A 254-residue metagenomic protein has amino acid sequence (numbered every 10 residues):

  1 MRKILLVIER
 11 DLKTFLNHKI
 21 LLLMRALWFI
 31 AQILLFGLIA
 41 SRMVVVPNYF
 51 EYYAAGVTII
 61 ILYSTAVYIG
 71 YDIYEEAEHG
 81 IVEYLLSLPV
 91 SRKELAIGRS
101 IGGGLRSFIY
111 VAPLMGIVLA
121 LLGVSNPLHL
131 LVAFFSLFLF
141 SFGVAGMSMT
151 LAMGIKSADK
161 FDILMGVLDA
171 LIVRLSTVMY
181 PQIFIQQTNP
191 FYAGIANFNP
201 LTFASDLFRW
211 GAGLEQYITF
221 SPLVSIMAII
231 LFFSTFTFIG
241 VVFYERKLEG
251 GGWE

Functional and structural regions predicted by a protein language model:
M1-L16, F208: A short amphipathic helical element positioned immediately N-terminal to and/or at the very start of a transmembrane
R10-H79, P127-L130, I163, L214-E254: Transmembrane helix-boundary elements of multi-pass transport/secretion proteins, especially ABC-type permease modules
T14, T177-S234: Membrane-interfacial helix-loop-helix junctions in multi-pass membrane proteins
Q32-A40, I60, S64, Y110 (+5 more regions): Structural signal for membrane-spanning alpha-helices in multi-pass inner-membrane proteins, emphasizing helix cores
G37, S41-R42, L88, L119 (+6 more regions): Transmembrane helix-loop junction
A40, A152-F198: Transmembrane helix segments
F50-A120, V167: Hydrophobic alpha-helical transmembrane segments of multi-pass membrane transport proteins
R92-K93, I97-M165, I218-V241: Alpha-helical transmembrane segments and their short interhelical loops
